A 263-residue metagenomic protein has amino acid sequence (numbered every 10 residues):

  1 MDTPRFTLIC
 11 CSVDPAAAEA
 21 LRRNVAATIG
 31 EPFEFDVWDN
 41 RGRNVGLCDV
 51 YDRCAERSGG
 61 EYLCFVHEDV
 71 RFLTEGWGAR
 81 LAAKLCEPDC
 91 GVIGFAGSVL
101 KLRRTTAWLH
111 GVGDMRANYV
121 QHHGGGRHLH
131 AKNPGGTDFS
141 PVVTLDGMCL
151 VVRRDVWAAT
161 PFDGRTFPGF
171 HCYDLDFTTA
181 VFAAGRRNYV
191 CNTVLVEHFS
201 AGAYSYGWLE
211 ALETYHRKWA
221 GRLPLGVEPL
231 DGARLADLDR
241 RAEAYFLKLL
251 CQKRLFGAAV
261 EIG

Functional and structural regions predicted by a protein language model:
P4-C10, E34-V37: Hydrophobic targeting segments
C10, D14-I29: Short, well-formed alpha-helical segments that are part of the catalytic scaffolds of diverse glycosyltransferases
G42-S58: Glycine-rich, basic loop-to-helix element that forms the pyrophosphate-binding segment of sugar-nucleotide handling
L63: Short aromatic/hydrophobic "clamp" motif used to bind/position activated sugar donors
R71, E75-R116: Conserved donor NDP-sugar-binding/catalytic core segment of glycosyltransferases
R127-V152: A recurrent flexible, glycine/aromatic-enriched loop bordering the glycosyltransferase active site that acts as
T144, R154, A158-T179, R186-E197: Donor nucleotide-sugar recognition loop
R186-E210, T214-K218: Active-site donor/metal-binding and catalytic loop motifs of nucleotide-sugar-dependent glycosylation enzymes
